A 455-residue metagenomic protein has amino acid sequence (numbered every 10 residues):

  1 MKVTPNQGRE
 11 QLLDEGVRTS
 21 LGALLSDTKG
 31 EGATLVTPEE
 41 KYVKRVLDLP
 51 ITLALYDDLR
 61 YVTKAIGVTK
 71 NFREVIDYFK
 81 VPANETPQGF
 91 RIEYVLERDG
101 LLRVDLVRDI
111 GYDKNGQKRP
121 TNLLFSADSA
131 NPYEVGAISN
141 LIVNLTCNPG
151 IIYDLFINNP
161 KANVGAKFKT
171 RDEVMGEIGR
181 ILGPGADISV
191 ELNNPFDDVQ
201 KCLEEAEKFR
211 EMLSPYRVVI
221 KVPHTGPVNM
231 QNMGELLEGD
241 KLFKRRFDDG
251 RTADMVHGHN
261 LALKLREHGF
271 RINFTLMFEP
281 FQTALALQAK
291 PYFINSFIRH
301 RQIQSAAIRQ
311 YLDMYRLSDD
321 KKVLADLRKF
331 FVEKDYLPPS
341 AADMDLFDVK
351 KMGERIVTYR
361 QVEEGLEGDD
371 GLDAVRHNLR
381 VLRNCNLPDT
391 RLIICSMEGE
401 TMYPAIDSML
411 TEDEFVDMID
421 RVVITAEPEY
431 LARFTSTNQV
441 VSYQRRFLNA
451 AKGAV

Functional and structural regions predicted by a protein language model:
M1, V190, K208, K264-E267: Conserved, well-structured beta-alpha core segment at the onset of a catalytic domain
M1-T121, R360-G371, I393-V455: Long, compositionally biased, glycine/small-hydrophobic-enriched stretches that function as flexible linkers, tethers
G89-L106, T121, A127-V256: Active-site beta->alpha loop and helix N-cap motifs at the rims of alpha/beta catalytic domains
Y112-K118, G179, L382-N384: Short boundary motifs at domain starts and secondary-structure transition points
T121-S129, V143-C147, A186-L192, V218-V222 (+4 more regions): Hydrophobic faces of well-ordered beta-strands that scaffold small-molecule active sites in alpha/beta enzyme cores
I151-F156, N194-Q200, T225-Q231, R301-Q302 (+3 more regions): Short acidic, S/G/P-rich loop/turn micro-motifs used as interaction or catalytic elements
K161-I178, D198-E207, A253-L261, V362-V381 (+2 more regions): Well-ordered, non-membrane alpha-helical segments in soluble/globular domains
L236-K264, H268-I419, V423-I424, A432-F434: Catalytic alpha/beta core domains of metabolic enzymes, predominantly
